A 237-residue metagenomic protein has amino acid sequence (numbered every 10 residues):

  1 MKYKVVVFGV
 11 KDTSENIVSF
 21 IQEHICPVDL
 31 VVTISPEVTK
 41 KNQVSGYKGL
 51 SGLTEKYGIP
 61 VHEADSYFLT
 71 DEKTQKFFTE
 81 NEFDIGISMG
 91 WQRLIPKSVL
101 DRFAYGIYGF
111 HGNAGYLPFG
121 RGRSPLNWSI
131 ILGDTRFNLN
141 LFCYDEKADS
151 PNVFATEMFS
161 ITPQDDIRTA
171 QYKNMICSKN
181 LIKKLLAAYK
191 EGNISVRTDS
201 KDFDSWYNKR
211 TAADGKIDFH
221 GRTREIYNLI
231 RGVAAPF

Functional and structural regions predicted by a protein language model:
M1-F237: One-carbon transfer enzymes
